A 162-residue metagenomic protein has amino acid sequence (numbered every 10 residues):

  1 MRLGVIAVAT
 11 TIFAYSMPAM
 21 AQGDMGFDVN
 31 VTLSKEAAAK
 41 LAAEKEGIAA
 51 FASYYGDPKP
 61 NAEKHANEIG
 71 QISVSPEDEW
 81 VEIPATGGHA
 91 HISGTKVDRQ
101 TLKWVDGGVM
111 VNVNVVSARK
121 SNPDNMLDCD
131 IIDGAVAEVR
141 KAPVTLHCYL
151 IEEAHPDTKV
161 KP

Functional and structural regions predicted by a protein language model:
M1-A7: Bacterial N-terminal signal peptides that target proteins for export
A14-P18: N-terminal signal peptide c-region/cleavage motif recognized by signal peptidases
Q22-L33, G47: Contiguous beta-strand segments within globular domains
N30-A42: Short amphipathic, basic-aromatic surface patches that mediate peripheral association with negatively charged
L41-F51, D106-G108: Short coil-to-beta strand junction motifs in C2/discoidin
P58-G107: Tryptophan-paired
V116-L127: Short acidic/polar inter-strand loop motif in beta-rich domains
D130-P162: Extracellular beta-sheet/turn segments enriched in Thr/Pro/Gly and aliphatic residues
